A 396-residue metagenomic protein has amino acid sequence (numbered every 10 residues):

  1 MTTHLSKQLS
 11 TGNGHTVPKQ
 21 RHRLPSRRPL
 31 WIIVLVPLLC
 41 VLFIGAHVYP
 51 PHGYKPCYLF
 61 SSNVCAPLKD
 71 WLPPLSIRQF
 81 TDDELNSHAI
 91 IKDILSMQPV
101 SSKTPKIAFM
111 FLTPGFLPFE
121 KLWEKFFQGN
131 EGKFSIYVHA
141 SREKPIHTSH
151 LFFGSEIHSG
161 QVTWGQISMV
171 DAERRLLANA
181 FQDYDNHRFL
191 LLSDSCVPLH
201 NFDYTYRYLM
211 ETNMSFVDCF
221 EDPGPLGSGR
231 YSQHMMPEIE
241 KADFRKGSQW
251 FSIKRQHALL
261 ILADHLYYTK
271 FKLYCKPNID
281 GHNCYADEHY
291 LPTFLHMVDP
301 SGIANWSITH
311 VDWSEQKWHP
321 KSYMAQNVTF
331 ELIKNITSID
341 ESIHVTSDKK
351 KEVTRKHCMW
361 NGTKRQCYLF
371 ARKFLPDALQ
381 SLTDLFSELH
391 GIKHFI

Functional and structural regions predicted by a protein language model:
T2-I396: ER/Golgi luminal nucleotide-sugar-dependent glycosyltransferases, focusing on the catalytic module
